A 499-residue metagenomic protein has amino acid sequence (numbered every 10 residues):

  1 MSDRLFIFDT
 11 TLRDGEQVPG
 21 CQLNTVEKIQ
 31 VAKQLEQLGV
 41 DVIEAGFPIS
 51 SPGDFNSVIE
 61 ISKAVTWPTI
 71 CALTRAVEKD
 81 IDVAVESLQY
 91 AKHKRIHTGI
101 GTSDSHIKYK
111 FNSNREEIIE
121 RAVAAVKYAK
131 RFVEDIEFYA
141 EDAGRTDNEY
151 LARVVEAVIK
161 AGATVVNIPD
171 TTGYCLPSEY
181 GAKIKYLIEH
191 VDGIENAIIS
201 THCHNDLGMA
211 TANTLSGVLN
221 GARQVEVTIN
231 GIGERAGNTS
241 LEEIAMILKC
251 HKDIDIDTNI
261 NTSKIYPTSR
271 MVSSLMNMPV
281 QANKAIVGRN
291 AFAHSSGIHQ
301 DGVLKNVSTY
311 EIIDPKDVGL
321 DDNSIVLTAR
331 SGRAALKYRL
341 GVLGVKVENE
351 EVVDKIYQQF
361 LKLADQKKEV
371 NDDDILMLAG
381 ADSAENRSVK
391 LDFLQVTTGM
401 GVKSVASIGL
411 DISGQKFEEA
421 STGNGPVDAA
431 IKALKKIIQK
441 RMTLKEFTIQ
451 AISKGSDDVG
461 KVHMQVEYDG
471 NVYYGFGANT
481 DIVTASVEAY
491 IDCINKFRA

Functional and structural regions predicted by a protein language model:
R4-L5, T11, M246, K252-A420 (+1 more regions): A mid-to-C-terminal "edge-of-domain" accessory segment
L5-I7, Q17-V42, F55-A64, E78-I199 (+1 more regions): Alpha/beta enzyme core
D14, V18-P19, F47-P52, S103-S105 (+5 more regions): Short, small-residue-enriched loops and turns at beta-alpha junctions that line or gate enzyme active sites
Q17, Q22, Q30-V31, K368-Y473 (+1 more regions): Non-catalytic terminal/interface segments that mediate subunit docking, oligomerization, and allosteric communication
W67, P169-T171, E226-E234, K249-T258 (+3 more regions): Short beta-alpha connecting loops at secondary-structure transitions that line or flank enzyme active sites
T69-T74: A glycine-rich helix N-cap at a beta->alpha junction
C175, G181-K305: Catalytic alpha/beta core domains of metabolic enzymes, predominantly
